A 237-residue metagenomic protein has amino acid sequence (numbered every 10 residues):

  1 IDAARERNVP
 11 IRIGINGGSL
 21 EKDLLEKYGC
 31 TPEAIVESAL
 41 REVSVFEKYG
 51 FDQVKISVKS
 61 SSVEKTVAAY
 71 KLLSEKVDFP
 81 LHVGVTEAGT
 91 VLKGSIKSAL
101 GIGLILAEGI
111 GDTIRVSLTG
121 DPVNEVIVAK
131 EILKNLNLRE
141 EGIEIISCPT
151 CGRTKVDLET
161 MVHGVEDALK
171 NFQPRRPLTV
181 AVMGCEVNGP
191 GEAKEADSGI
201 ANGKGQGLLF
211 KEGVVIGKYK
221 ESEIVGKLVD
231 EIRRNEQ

Functional and structural regions predicted by a protein language model:
I1-I11: Short amphipathic alpha-helices and their capping/turn segments at secondary-structure boundaries
R12-N16, K59, G84-T86, S117 (+2 more regions): Short beta-strand segments
I13, I56, I105, C148 (+3 more regions): Conserved, mostly hydrophobic/aromatic
G17-L25: Conserved radical SAM core fold
L24-K170: Catalytic alpha/beta core domains of metabolic enzymes, predominantly
M161-P190, K194: Hydrophobic alpha-helical bundle architecture
E186-V215: Nucleotide-binding motor/catalytic cores of P-loop/tubulin-like NTPases across gene-expression machines
G205-F210, V214-E236: Beta-strand/loop-dominated core regions that host nucleotide or nucleotide-derived cofactor-binding catalytic loops
